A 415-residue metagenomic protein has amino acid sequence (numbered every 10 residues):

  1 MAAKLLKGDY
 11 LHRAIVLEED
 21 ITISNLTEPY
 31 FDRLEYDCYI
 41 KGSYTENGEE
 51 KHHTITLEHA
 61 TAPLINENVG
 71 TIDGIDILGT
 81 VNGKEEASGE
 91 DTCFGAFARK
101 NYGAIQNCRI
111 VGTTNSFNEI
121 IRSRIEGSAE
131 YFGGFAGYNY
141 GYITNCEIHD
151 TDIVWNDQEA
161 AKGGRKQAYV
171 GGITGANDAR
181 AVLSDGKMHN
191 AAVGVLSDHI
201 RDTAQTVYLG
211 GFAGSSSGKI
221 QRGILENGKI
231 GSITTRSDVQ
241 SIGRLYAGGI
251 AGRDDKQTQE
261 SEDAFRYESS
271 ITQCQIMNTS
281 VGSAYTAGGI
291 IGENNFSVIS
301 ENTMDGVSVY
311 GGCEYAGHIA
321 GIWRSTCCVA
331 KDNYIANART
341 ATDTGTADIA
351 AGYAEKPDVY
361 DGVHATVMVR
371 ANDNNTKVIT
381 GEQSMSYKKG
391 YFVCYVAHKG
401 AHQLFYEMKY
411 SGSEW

Functional and structural regions predicted by a protein language model:
M1-T380: Surface-exposed repetitive/solenoidal architectures
S300, K331, S386, A397 (+1 more regions): Generic N-terminal leader/processing signal
N374-A401: Extracellular/surface-exposed low-complexity repeats and stalk/linker segments enriched in Gly/Pro and small polar
Y395-W415: Short, surface-exposed terminal/edge motifs of secreted or surface/virion proteins that either
